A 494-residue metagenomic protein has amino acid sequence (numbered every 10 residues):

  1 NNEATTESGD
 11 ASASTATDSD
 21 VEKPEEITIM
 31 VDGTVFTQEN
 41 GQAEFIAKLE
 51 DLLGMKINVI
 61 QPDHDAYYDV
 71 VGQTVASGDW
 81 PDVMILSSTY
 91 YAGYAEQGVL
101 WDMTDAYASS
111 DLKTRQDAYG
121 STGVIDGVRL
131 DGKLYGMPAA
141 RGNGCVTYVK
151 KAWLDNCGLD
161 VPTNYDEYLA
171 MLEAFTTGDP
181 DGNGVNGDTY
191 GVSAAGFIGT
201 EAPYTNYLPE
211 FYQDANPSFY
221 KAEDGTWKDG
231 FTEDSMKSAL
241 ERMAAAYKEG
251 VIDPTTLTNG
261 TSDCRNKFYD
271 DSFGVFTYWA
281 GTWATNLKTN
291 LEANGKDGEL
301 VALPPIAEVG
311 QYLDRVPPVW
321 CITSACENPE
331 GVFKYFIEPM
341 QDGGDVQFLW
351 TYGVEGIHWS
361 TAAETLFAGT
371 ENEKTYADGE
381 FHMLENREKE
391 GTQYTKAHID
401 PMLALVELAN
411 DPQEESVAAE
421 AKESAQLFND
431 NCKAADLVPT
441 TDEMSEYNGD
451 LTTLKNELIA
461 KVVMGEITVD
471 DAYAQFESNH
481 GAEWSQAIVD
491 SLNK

Functional and structural regions predicted by a protein language model:
N1-E167, P217-S218, T226-D229, N259 (+1 more regions): Conserved N-terminal structural module of periplasmic/extracytoplasmic solute-binding proteins
K23-I27, L53-I57, G78-D82, V99 (+7 more regions): Loop/turn elements at helix/coil->beta-strand transitions in domains of secreted/extracellular proteins
V35-K56, P209, K237-E241, P401 (+2 more regions): Short, polar/charged alpha-helical segment
Y68-W80, A170-T177, S262-F273: Short helices/loops that flank or line small-molecule/ion binding pockets
T89-D117, L172-F175, G187-P217, V275-L287: Carboxylate/His-rich catalytic cores and anion/metal-binding grooves
R129-A202, F219-D263, K267, I322-K334 (+3 more regions): Helix-loop-helix "hinge/cap" segment bordering the ligand-binding cleft or interdomain interface
F197-A215, Y247-K389: Extracytoplasmic/periplasmic substrate-binding proteins
E338-A460, E466: Conserved small-residue motifs centered on glycine
